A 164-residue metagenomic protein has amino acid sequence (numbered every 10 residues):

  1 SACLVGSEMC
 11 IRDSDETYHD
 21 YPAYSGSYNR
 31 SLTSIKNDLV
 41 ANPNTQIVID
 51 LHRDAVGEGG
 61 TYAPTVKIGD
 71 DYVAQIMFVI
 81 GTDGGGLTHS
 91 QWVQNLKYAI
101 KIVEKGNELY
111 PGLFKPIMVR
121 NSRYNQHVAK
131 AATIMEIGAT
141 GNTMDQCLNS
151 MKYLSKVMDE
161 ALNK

Functional and structural regions predicted by a protein language model:
S1, T17-N29, I35-D38, P64 (+2 more regions): Second-shell loop/turn segments in exported
S1-G6, C10-I11: Single conserved hydrophobic/aromatic residue that forms the stacking wall/gate of nucleotide- or nucleobase-binding
E8, V40-N44, R53, G57 (+2 more regions): Sec-exported extracytoplasmic/periplasmic mature domains
D15-Y18, D50-D54, I80-D83, M118-N121 (+1 more regions): Active-site-proximal beta-strand/loop segments in catalytic clefts of secreted hydrolases
N29-K36, L96-V103, A132, L148-M151 (+1 more regions): Extracytoplasmic/secreted envelope proteins and their assembly/folding machinery, especially bacterial periplasmic
S34, D38-D83: Active-site microenvironments of hydrolase-like enzyme catalytic domains
Q91-M118: Active-site-adjacent substrate-binding region of metalloamidase/peptidase-like peptide-processing proteins
F114-K164: Active-site-adjacent mobile loop/cap segments within catalytic or ligand-binding domains
